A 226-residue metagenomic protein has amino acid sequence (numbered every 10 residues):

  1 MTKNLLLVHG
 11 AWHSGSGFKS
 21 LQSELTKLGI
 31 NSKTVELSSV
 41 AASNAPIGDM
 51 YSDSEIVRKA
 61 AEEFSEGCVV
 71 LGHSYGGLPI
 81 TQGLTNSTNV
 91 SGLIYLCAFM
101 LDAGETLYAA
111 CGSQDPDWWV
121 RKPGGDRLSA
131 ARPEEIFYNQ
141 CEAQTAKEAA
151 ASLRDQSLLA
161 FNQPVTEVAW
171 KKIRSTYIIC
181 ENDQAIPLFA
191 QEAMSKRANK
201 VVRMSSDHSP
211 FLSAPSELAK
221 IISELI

Functional and structural regions predicted by a protein language model:
T2-A42, C68, N89: Conserved HGGG/HGGXW glycine-rich cap/lid loop of the alpha/beta-hydrolase fold
N31-V69, L84-T85, Y108-S113: Active-site loop/oxyanion-hole signature of alpha/beta-hydrolase fold enzymes
L71-G76, I80: Gly/Ala-rich beta-loop-alpha elbow adjacent to hydrolase catalytic centers
T85-A130, S157-A160, I186-P187, A193: Flexible "cap/lid" loop of the alpha/beta hydrolase fold
A151-A169, E181: Active-site nucleophile elbow and catalytic-triad environment of alpha/beta-hydrolase enzymes
I173-I179: Catalytic His-Asp charge-relay segment
C180-S205, S209-L212, E224-L225: Conserved loop-alpha-helix segment in the C-terminal half of the alpha/beta-hydrolase fold that carries the catalytic
